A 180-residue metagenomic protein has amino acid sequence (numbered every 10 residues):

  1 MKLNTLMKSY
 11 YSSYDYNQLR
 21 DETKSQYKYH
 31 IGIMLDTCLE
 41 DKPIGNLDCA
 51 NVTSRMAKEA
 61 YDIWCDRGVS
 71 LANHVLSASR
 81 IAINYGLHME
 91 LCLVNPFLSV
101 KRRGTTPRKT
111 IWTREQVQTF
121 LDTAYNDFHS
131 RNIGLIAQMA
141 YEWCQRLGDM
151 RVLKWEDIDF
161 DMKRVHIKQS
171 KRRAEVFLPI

Functional and structural regions predicted by a protein language model:
L3, R20-T23, Y27, L71 (+4 more regions): Hydrophobic (often cysteine-bearing) scaffold residues that line and stabilize catalytic clefts of nucleotide/cofactor
K8-E22, G32-R108, D122-A124: N-terminal core-binding DNA-recognition domain of tyrosine recombinases/integrases
E22, T106, S170-I180: C-terminal catalytic core of Y-nucleophile DNA break-rejoin enzymes
I31-G32, I136: Generic structural marker for isolated residues within well-ordered, non-membrane alpha-helices of soluble domains
V69, N73-V75, H88, C92 (+3 more regions): Basic, Lys/Arg- and aromatic-enriched nucleic-acid-binding interface segment
R80, R151-V152: Short, surface-exposed helix/turn micro-motifs that flank interaction/cofactor sites
L98-S99, M162-K168: Short functional hotspots where side chains directly engage DNA or cofactors
V152-I158: A short, basic/aromatic helix-end/turn motif that makes direct DNA contacts
